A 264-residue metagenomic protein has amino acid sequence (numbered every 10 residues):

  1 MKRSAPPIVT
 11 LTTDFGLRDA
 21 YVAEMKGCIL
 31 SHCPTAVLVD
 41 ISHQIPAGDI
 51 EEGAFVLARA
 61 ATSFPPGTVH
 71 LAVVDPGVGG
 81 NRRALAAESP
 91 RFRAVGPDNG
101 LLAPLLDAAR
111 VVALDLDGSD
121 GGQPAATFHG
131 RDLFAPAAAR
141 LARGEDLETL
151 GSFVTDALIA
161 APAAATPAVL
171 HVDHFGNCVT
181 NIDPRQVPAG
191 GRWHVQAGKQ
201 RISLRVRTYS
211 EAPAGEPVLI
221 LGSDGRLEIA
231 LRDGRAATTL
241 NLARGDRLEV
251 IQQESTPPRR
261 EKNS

Functional and structural regions predicted by a protein language model:
M1-N81: N-terminal glycine-/serine-/threonine-rich phosphate-binding loop
P7-T10, A36-V39, T68-L71, A84-A86 (+8 more regions): Structural motif
A20, E24, C33, G48 (+6 more regions): Conserved active-site and cofactor/substrate-binding residues in soluble primary-metabolism enzymes
H32-A36, A60-F64, A108, R140-E148 (+1 more regions): Change "in soluble alpha/beta enzymes" to "in soluble alpha/beta proteins
H32-L38, I50-F55, P65-G67, L71-V74 (+1 more regions): Active-site histidine-anchored catalytic micro-motif
G121-I182, Q186-A189: Anionic-ligand-binding alpha/beta catalytic cores of soluble enzymes and soluble regulatory domains that recognize
V179-N241: A conserved acidic, glycine/proline-rich C-terminal tail/linker
R226-S264: Generic C-terminus detector
